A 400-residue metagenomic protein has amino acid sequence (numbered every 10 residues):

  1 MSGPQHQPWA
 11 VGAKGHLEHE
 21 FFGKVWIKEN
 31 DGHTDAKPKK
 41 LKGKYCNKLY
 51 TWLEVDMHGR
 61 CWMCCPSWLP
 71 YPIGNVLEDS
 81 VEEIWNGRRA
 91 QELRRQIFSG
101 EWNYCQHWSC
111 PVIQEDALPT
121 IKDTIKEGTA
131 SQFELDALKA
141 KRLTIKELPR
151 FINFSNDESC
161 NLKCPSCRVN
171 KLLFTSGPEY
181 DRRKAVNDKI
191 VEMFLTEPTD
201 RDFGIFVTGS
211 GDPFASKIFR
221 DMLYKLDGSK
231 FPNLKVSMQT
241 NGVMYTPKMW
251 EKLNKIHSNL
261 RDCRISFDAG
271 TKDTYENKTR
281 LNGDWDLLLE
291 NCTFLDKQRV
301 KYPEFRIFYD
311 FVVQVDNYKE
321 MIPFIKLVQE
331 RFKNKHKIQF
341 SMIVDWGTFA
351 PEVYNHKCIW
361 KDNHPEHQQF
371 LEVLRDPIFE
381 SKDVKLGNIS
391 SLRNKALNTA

Functional and structural regions predicted by a protein language model:
M1-D79, E83, S155, S176-Y180 (+2 more regions): Radical SAM enzyme [4Fe-4S]-AdoMet core and its adjacent flexible, acidic and glycine-rich loops/tails across
N30-T34, T51-W52, R88-G100, L148-S155: Short, intrinsically disordered, charge-biased short linear motifs at domain edges
K39, L69-V112: Membrane-interface junctions of multi-pass transporters
K48, C61-P66, W102-E115, S159-V169: Local cysteine-cluster metal-coordination motifs and their immediate loop/turn environment, predominantly Fe-S cluster
Y50, H58, P70, W102 (+3 more regions): Extracellular structured ligand-interaction cores
P72-I73, V112-C263, D273-V300, R331 (+1 more regions): Conserved alpha-helical substructure of the radical SAM core
R88-Q91, I97-G100, L226, N282 (+2 more regions): Alpha-helix boundary/capping residues
R89, E101, F231, V300-P303: Residue-level recognition of short, well-ordered coil/turn positions that link secondary-structure elements
